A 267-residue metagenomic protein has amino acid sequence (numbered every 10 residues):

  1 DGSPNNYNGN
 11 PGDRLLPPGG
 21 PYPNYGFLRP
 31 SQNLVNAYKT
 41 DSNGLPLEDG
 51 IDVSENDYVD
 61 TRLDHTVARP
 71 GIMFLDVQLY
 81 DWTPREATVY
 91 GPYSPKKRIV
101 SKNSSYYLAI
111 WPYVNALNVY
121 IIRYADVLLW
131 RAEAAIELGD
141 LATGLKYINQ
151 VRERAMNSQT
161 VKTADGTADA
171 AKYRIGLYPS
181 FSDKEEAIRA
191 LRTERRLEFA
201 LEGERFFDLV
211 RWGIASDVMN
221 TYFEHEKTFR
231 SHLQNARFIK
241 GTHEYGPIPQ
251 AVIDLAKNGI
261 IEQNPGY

Functional and structural regions predicted by a protein language model:
D1-L15, G20-G26, N43-Y267: Acidic/polar-rich alpha-helix caps and helix-coil junctions
L28-Q32: Extended substrate-binding grooves/exosites of carbohydrate-active enzymes
N33, T40: Segments forming glycine/polar-rich beta-alpha architectures that bind adenosine-containing cofactors
